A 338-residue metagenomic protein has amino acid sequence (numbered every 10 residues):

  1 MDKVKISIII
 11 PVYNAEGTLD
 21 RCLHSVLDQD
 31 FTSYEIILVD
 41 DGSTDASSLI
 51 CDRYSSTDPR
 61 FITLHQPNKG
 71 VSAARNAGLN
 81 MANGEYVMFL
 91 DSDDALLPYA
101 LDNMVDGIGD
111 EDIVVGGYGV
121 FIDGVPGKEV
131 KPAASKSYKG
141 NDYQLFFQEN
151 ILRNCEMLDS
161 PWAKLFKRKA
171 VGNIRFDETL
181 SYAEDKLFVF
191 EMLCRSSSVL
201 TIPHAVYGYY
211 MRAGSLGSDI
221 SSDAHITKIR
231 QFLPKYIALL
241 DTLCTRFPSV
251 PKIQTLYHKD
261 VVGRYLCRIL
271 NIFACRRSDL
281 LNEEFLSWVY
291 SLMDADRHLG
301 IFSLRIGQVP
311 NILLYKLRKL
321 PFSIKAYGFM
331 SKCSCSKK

Functional and structural regions predicted by a protein language model:
M1-L27: N-proximal low-complexity "stem/linker" segments adjacent to membrane-targeting elements
S25, D40-L49: A conserved acidic beta->alpha catalytic loop
S33-G42, I62-P67, D91-S92: Short beta-strand/loop segment that forms part of the nucleotide-sugar
Q66-A82, N103: Glycine-rich, basic loop-to-helix element that forms the pyrophosphate-binding segment of sugar-nucleotide handling
V71, S92-L200, Y207-T227, P248: Donor-binding/catalytic cores of nucleotide-activated saccharide and glycerol-phosphate transferases/polymerases
V87: Short aromatic/hydrophobic "clamp" motif used to bind/position activated sugar donors
H204-A213, D219-P248, C267-D296: Catalytic core of nucleotide-sugar-dependent glycosyltransferases
N271-K338: Membrane-interface aromatic/basic loop that binds lipid-linked glycans or pyrophosphate carriers, typified by
